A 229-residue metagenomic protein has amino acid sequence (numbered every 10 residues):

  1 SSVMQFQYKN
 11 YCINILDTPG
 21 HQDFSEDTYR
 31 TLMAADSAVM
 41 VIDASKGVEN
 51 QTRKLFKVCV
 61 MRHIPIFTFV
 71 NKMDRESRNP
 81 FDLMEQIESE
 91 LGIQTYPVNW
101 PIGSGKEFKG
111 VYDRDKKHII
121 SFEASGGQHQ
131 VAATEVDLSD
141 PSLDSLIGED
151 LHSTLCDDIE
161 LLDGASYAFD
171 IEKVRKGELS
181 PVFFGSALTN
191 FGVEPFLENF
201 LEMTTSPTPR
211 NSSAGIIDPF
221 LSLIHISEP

Functional and structural regions predicted by a protein language model:
S1-S227: Structural and coupling elements of P-loop NTPases
